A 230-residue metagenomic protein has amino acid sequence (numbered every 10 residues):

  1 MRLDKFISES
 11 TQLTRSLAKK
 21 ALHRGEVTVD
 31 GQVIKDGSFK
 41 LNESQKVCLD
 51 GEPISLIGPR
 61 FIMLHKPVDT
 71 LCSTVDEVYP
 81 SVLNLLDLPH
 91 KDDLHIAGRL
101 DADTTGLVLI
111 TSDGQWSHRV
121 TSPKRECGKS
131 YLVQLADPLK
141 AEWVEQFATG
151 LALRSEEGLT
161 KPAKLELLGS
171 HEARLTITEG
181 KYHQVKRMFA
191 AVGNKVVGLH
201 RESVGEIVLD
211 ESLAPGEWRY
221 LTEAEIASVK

Functional and structural regions predicted by a protein language model:
M1-K230: Basic, flexible Lys/Arg- and Gly-enriched helix-loop patches that mediate nucleic-acid binding at interfaces with rRNA
